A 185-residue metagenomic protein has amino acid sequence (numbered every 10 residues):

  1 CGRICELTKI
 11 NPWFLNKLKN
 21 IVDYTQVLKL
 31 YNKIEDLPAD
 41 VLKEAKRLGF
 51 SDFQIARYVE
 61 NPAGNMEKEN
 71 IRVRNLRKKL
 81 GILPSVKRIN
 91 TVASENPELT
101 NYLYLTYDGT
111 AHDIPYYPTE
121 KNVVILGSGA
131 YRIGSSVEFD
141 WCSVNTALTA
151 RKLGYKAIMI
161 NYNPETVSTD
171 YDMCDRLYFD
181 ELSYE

Functional and structural regions predicted by a protein language model:
C1-E185: ATP-dependent carboxylate/acyl-activation modules
